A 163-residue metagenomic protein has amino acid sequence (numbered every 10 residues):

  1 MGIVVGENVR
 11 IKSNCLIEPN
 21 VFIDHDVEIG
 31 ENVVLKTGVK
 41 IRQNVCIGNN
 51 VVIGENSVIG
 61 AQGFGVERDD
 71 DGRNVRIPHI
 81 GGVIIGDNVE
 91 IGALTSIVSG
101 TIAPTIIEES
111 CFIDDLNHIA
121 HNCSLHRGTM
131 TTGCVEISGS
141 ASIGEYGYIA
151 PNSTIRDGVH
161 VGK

Functional and structural regions predicted by a protein language model:
M1-K163: Structural signal for interior beta-strand "rungs" in well-ordered beta-sheet cores of soluble enzyme domains
